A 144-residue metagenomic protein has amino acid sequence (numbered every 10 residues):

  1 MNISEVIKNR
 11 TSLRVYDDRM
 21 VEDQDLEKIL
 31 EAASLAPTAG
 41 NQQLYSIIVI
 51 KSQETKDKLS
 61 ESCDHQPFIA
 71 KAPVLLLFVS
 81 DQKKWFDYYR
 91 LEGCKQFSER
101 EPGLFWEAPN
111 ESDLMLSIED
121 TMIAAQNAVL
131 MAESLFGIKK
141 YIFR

Functional and structural regions predicted by a protein language model:
M1-R144: Acidic, surface-exposed loops and disordered segments
